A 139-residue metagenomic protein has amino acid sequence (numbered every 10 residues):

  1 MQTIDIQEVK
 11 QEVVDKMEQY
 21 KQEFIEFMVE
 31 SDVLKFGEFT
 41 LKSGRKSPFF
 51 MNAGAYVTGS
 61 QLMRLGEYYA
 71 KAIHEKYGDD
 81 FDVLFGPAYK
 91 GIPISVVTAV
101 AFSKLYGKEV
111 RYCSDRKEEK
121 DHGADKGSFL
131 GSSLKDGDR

Functional and structural regions predicted by a protein language model:
M1-R139: PRPP-associated nucleotide enzymes
